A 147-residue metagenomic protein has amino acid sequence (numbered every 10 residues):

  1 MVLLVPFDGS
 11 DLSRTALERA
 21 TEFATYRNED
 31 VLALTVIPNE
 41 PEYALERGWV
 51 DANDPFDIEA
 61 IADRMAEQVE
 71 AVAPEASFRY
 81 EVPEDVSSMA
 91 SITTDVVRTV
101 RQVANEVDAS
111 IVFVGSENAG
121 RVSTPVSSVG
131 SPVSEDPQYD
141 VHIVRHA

Functional and structural regions predicted by a protein language model:
V2-R47: Small/aliphatic-rich secondary-structure junction motif
A16, Y43-R47, M89-T94, T124-P125: Short, well-ordered secondary-structure micro-motifs
I37-R64, V86: Acidic, proline/glycine-rich short linear motifs
E67, R101, S131: Active-site phosphate/pyrophosphate- and oxyanion-stabilizing loops and adjacent acidic/basic residues in soluble
A73-V112, A119-G120, Y139: Structural beta-alpha unit
S110-A147: Gly/Ser-rich helix-loop-strand patches that form or flank binding pockets for ribonucleotide-derived cofactors
